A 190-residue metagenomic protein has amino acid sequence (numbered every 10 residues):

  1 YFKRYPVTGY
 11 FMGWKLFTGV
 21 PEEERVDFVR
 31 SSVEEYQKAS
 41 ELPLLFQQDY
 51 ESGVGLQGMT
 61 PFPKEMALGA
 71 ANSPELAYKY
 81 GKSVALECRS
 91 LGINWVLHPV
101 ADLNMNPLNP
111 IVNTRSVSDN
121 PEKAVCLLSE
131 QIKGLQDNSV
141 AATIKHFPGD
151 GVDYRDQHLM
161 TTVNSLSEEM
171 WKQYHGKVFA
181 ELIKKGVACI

Functional and structural regions predicted by a protein language model:
Y1-H146, G176, A180-G186: N-terminal beta-rich core of secreted/periplasmic extracellular enzymes
K15-E22, M160-K172: Acidic/histidine-rich helix-loop elements that form or flank divalent-metal/phosphate-binding sites at the catalytic
Q57, N109, V152, V163-N164 (+1 more regions): Short, surface-exposed, charged/polar-biased interaction segments
P63, D156-M160: Gly-rich Lys/Arg/Thr-decorated short loops/hinges at beta-loop-alpha junctions or inter-strand turns that position
D150-D156: Glycine-rich phosphate/diphosphate-binding loop of Rossmann-like nucleotide-binding domains
